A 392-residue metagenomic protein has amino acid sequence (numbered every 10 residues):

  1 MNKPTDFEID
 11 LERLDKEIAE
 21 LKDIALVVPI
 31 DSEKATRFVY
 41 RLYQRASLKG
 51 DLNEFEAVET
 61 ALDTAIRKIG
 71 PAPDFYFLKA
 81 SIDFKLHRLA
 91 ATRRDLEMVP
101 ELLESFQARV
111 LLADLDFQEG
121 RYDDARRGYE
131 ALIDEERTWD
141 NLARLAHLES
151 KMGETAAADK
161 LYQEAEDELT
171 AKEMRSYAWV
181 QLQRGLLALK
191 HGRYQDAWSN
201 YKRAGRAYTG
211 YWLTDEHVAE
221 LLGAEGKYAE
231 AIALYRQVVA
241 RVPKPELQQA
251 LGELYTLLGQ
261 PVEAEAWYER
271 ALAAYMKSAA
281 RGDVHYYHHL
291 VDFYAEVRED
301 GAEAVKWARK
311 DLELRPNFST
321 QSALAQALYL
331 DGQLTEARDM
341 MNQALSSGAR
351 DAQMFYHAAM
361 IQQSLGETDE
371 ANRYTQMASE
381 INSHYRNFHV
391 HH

Functional and structural regions predicted by a protein language model:
M1-D74, K85, A90, R94 (+1 more regions): N-terminal leader/linker segments that initiate helical-solenoid repeat arrays
L14, L48, F55, L89 (+8 more regions): TPR-repeat structural position
P29, E33-T36, G70, L103 (+7 more regions): Residue signature of alpha-solenoid helical repeat architecture, marking inter-repeat boundaries and helix-start
R37, L78, L111-L112, R144 (+6 more regions): Canonical tetratricopeptide repeat
Y40, Q44-S47, S81, D114 (+7 more regions): Residue-level recognition of tetratricopeptide repeat
R45, K49-L52, L86, E119 (+7 more regions): Structural motif corresponding to the intra-repeat A-B loop/turn of tetratricopeptide repeats
